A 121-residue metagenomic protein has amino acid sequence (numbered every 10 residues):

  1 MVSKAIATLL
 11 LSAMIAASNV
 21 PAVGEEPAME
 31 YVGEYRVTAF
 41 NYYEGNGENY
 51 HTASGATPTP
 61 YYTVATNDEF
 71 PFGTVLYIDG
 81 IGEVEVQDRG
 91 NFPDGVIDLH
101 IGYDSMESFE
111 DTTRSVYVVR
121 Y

Functional and structural regions predicted by a protein language model:
M1-E26: N-terminal secretion targeting segments of exported proteins
S18-Y121: Solvent-exposed, well-ordered loop and adjacent helix/strand elements within mature globular domains that form
